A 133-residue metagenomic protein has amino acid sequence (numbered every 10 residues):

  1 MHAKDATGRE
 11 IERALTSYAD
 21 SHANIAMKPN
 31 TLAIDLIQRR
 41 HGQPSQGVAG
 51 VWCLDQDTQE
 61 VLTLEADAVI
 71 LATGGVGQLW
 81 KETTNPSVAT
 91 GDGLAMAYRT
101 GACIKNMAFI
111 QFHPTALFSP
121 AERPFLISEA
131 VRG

Functional and structural regions predicted by a protein language model:
K4-G133: Residues forming the flavin
